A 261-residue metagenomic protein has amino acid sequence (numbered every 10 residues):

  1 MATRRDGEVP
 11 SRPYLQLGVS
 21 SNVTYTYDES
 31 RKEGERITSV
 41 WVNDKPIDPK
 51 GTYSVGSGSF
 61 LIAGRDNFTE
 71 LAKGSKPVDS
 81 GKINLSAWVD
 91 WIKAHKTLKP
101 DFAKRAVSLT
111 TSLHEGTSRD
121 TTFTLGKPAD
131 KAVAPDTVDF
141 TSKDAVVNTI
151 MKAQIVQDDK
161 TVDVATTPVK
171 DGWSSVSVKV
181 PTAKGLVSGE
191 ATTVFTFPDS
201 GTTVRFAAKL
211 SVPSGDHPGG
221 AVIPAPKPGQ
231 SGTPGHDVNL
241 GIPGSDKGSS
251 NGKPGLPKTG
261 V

Functional and structural regions predicted by a protein language model:
M1-G220: Feature captures C-terminal
S214-T259: C-terminal low-complexity, Ser/Thr- and acidic/Pro-rich disordered "stalk" regions positioned immediately N-terminal
